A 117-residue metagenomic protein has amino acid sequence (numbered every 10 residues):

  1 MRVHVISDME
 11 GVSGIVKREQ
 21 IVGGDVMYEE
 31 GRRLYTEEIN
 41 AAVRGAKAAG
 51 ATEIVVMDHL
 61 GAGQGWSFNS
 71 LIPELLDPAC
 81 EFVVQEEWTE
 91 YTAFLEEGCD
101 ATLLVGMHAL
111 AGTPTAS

Functional and structural regions predicted by a protein language model:
M1-V3: Extreme N-terminal starter segment of soluble prokaryotic enzymes
I6-S7, M57-D58, T102-M107: Short beta-strand segments
E10-S13: Short acidic, Gly/Ser-rich segments with clustered Asp/Glu that frequently serve as metal-coordination loops in enzyme
I21-A42: Short catalytic helix/loop segments, enriched in acidic residues and glycine and frequently bearing histidine
K47, A51-I54: Hard-cation-handling environments
E74-L95: A glycine-rich helix N-cap at a beta->alpha junction
E90-S117: Internal, conserved structured core segments that host functional sites
